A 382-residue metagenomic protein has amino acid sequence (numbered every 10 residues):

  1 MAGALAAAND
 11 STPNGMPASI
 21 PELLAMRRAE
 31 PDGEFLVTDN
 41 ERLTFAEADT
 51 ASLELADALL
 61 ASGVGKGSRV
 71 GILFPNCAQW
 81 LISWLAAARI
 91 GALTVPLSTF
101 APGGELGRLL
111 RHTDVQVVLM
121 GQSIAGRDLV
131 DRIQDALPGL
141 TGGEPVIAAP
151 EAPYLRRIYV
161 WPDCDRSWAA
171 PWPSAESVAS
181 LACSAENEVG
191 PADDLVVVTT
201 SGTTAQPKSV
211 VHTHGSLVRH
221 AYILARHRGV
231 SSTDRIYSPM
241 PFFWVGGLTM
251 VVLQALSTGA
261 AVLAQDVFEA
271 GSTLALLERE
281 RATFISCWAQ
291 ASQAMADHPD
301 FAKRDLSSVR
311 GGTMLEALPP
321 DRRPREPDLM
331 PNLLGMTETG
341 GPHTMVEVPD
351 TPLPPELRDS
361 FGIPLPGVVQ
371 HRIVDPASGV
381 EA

Functional and structural regions predicted by a protein language model:
M16, E34-C77, L81-L85, P102-G107 (+4 more regions): Conserved AMP-binding/adenylate-forming core of the ANL superfamily
E22-T44, P162, R166: AMP-dependent adenylate-forming
D49-E54, V178-A179, P191, V210-S231 (+2 more regions): Conserved structural elements of the adenylate-forming
A61-S62, A92-W172, D297-D300, S307: Structural core segment of the AMP-binding/adenylate-forming
R69, P75-V95, T99-G103, H112-V117 (+3 more regions): A short helix-loop-beta submotif of the ANL/AMP-binding
E151-A152, V160, A170, S174-T199 (+3 more regions): Conserved pre-ATP/AMP-binding loop-to-beta segment of ANL
V218-R235, F242-F284, H298: Conserved AMP-binding/adenylation subdomain of ANL enzymes
R279-C287, A291-R358, I363-Q370, S378-G379: Gly/Ser/Thr-rich phosphate-binding loop
